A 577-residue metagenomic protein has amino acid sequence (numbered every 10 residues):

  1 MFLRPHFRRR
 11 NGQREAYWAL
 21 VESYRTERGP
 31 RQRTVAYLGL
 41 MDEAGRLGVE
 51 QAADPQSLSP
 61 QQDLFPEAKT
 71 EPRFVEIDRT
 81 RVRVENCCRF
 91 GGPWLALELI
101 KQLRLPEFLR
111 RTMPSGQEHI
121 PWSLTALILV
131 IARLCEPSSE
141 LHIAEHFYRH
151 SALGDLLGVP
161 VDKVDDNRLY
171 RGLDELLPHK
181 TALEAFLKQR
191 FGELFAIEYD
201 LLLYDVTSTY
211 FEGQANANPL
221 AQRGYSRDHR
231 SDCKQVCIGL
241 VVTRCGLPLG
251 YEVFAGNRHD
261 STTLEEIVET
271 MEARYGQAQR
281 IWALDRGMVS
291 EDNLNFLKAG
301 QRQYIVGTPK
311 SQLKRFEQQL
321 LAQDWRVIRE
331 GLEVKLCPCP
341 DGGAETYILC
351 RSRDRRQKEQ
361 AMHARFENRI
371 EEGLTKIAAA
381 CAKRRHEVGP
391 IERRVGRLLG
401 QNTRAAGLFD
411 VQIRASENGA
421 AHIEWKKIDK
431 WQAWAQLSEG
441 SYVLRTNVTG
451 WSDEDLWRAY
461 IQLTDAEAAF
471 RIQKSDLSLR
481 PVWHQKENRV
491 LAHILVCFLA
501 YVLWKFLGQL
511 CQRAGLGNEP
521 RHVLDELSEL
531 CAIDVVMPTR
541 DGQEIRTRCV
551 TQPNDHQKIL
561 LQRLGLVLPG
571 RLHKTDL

Functional and structural regions predicted by a protein language model:
F2-F7, E15-A19, E27, R31-T34 (+2 more regions): Anion-binding and metal-coordination hotspots
P5-S57: Short, surface-exposed polybasic/aromatic micro-patch for ligand or macromolecular engagement
G12, E43, Q51-L58, L64 (+5 more regions): Short linear motifs in intrinsically disordered/low-complexity regions
R25-E27, G48-P66, T70-E71, L129 (+2 more regions): Acidic, glycine-enriched active-site microenvironments
S57-T112: Short, basic alpha-helical/linker "hinge" immediately adjacent to a nucleic-acid-recognition surface
